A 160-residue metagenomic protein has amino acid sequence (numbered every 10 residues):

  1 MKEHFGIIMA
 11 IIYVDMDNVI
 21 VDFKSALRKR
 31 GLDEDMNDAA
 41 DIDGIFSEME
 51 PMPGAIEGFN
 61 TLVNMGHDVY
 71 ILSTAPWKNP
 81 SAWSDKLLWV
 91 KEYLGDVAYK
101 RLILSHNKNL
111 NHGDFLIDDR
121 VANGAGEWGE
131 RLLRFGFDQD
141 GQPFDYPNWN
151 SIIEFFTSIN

Functional and structural regions predicted by a protein language model:
M1-M49, R131: Active-site neighborhood of HAD-like aspartate-dependent phosphohydrolases
G6-I8, N64, K108-D114, G126-E127: Flexible, charged surface loops at secondary-structure boundaries
E50, A55-S84, V90: Substrate-recognition element of Asp-dependent hydrolases with the DxDx(T/V) motif
D68-N79, G141-Q142, I153-N160: Membrane-proximal envelope and lipid/glycan-remodeling enzymes
T74-F115, V121-G124: Substrate-recognition "cap/lid" segment bordering the active-site pocket of phosphatases
F115-S151: Acidic, Mg2+-coordinating phosphoryl-transfer loop and its flanking beta/alpha structural elements, shared across
